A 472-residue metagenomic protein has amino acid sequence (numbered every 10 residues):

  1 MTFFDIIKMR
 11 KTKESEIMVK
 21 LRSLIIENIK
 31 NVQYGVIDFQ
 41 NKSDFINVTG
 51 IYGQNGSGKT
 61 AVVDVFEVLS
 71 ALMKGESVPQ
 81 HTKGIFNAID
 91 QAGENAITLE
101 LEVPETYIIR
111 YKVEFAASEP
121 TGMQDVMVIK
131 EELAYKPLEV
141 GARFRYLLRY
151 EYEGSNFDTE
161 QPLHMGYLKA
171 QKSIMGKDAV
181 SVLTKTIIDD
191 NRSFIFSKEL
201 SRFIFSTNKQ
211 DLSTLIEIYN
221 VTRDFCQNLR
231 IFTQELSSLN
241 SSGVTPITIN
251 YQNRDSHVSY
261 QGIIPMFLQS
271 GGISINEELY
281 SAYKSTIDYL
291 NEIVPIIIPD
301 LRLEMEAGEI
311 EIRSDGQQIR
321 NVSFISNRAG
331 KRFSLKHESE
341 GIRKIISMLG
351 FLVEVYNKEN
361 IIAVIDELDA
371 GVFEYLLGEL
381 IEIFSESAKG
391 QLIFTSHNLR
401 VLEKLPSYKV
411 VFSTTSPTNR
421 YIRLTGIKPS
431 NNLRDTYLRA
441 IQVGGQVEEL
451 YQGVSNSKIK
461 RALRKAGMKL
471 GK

Functional and structural regions predicted by a protein language model:
M1-H81, T286, G316-S455, I459 (+1 more regions): Switch/communication elements of ASCE P-loop NTPase nucleotide-binding domains
T12, E16, S281-I312: Amphipathic alpha-helical domain-onset/packing element
V63-T121: Conserved P-loop NTP-binding catalytic core
Q80-I85, L301-I319: Long, charged, glycine-rich C-terminal linkers/tails
E105-R110, A134-L148, R313, G330-S334: Short, surface-exposed beta-strand/loop "edge" segments at domain boundaries and coil↔beta transitions
K112-V126, G308-R313: Short beta-strand micro-motifs enriched in acidic
S118-I296: Electropositive, glycine-dotted interaction segments that contact anionic polymers or phosphate-rich ligands
